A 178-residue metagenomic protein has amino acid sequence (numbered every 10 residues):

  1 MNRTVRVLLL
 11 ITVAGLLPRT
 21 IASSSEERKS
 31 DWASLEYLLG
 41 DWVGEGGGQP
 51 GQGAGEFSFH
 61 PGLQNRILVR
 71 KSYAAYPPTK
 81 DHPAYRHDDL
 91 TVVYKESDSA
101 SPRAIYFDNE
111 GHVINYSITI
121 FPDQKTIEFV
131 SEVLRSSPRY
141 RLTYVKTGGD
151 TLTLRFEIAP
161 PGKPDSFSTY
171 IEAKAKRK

Functional and structural regions predicted by a protein language model:
M1-L8: Bacterial N-terminal signal peptides that target proteins for export
L8-P18: Bacterial N-terminal signal peptides
A22-K178: Hydrophobic small-molecule pocket/channel-lining residues, especially in calycin-type beta-barrels
